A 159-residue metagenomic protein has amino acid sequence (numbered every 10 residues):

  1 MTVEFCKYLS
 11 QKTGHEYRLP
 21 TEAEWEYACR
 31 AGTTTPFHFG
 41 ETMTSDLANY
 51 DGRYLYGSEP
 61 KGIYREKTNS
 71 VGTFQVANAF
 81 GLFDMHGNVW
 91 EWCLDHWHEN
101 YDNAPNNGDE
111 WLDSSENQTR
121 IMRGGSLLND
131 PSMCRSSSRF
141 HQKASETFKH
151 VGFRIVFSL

Functional and structural regions predicted by a protein language model:
M1-S138, T147: Functional-site microenvironments in short loops/helix caps that host divalent-cation chemistry
K149-L159: Short, structured beta-strand segments at or near domain termini in extracellular proteins/domains
